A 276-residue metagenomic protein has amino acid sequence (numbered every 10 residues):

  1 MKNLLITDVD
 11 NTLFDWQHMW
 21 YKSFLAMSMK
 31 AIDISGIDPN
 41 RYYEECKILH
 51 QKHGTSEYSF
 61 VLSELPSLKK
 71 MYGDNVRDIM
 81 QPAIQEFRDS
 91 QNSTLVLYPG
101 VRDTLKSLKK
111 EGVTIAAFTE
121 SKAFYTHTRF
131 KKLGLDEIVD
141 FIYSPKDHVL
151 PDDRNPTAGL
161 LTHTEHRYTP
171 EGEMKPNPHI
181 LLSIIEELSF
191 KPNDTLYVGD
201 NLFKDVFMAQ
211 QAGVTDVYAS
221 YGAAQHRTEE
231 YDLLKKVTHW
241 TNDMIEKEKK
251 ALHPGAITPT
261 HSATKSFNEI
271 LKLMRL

Functional and structural regions predicted by a protein language model:
M1-E45: Active-site neighborhood of HAD-like aspartate-dependent phosphohydrolases
M1-N3, R102, K106, K122-L276: Asp-based, Mg2+/Mn2+-dependent phosphohydrolase catalytic module
W20, L97, N177: Conserved donor sugar-nucleotide recognition element shared by glycan-biosynthetic enzymes
W20-S28, C46-H50, M80-Q91, Y125-R129 (+1 more regions): Hydrophobic alpha-helical core bundles mediating ligand binding, dimerization, or RNAP-core interactions
D33, I37, C46-D89: A metal-dependent, Asp-based hydrolase signature
Q85-S93, T164-E171: Glycine-rich phosphate-binding "P-loop"
R88-H127: Short, acidic loop-to-helix structural element flanking the phosphoryl-transfer center in phosphate-processing enzymes
